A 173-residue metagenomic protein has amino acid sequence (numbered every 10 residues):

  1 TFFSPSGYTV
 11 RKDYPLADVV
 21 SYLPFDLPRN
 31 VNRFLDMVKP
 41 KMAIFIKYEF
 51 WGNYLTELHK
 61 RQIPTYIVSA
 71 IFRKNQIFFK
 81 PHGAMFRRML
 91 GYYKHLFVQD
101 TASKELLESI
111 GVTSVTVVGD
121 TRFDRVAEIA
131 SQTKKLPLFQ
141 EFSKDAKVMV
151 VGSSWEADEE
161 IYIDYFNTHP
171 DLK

Functional and structural regions predicted by a protein language model:
T1-Q132, V150, S154-E156, H169: Active-site and donor-binding regions of nucleotide-sugar-utilizing enzymes
S131-K173: Conserved catalytic-core segment of nucleotide-activated headgroup transferases in glycan assembly
